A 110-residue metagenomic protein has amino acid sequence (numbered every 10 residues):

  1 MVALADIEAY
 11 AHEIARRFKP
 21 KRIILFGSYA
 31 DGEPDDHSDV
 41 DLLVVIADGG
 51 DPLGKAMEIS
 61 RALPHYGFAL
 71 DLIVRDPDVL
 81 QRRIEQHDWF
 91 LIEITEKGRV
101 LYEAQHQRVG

Functional and structural regions predicted by a protein language model:
M1-R22, D31-D36, I46-G110: Catalytic core of pol beta-like nucleotidyltransferases
F26-S28: Glycine-rich beta-strand-to-loop/alpha-helix junction loops that act as flexible
D41-V45: Short beta-strand->loop micro-motif that forms the acidic, two-metal-ion catalytic signature in nucleotide-processing
